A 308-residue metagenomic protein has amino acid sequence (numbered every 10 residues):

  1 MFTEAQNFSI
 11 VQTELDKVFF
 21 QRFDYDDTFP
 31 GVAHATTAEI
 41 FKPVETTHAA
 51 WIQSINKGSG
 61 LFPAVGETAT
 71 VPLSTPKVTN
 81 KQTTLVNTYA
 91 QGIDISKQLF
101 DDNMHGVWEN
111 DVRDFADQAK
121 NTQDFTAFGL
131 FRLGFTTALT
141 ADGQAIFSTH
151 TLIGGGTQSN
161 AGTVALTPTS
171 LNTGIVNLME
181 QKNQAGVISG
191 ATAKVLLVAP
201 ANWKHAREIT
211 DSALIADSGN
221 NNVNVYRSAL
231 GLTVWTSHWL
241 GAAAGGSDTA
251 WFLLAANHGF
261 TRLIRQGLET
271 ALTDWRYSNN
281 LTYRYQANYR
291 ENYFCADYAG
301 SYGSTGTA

Functional and structural regions predicted by a protein language model:
M1-F29: N-terminal alpha-helical "arm" segments
F2-S9, F147-E180, G190-V195, A201-A308: Sequence/fold signature of self-assembling virion shell proteins
D24-Y89: Assembly/oligomerization interface modules of large self-assembling protein complexes
T47, T79, T83, Q98-V112 (+3 more regions): Short, charged/polar micro-motifs that form catalytic or ligand-binding hotspots
T75-L85, S170-A185: Structured alpha-helical segments in the cores of large, soluble enzyme domains
V86-D101, L152-G154, G190-V195: Glycine-rich, often proline-containing surface loops adjacent to acidic residues and nearby aromatics that form
Q98, N103-N110, D117-E180, A229: Alpha-helical scaffold segments that mediate packing/assembly in large oligomeric complexes
T136, Q184-S189: Surface-exposed acidic, glycine-flexible loop patches that form ligand/cofactor-binding and adhesion interfaces
